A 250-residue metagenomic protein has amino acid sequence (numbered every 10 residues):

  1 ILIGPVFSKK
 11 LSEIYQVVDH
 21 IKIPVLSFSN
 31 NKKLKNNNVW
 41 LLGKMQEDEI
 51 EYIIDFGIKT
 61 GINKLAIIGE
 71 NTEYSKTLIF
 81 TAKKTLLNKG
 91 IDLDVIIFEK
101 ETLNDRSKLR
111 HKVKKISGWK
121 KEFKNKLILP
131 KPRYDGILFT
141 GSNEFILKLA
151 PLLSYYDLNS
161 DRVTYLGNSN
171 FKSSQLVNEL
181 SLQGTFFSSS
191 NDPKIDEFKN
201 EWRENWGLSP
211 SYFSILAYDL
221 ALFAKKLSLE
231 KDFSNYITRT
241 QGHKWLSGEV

Functional and structural regions predicted by a protein language model:
I1-V250: Extracytosolic ligand-binding ectodomains
